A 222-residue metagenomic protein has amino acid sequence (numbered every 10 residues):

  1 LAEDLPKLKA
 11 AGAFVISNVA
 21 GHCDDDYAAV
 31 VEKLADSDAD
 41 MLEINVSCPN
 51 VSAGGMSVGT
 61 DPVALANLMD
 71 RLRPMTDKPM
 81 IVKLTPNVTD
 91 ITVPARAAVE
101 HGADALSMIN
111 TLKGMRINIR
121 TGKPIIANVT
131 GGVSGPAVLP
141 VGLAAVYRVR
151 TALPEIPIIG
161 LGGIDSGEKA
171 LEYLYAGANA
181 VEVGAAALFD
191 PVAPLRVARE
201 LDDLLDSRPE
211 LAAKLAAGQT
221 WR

Functional and structural regions predicted by a protein language model:
L1-A13: Glycine-rich, positively charged N-terminal anion/phosphate-binding segment
A10, H22-I159, E168-V183: Alpha/beta enzyme core
I117-G131, L174, A186-A212: C-terminal helical cap(s) of enzyme catalytic domains, especially alpha/beta-barrels
I158, A212-A213: Acidic/polar loop patches that form or flank catalytic/metal-binding clefts of enzymes that bind anionic ligands
I164: Short donor-sugar binding/catalytic loops of nucleotide-sugar-dependent glycosyltransferases, especially enzymes
K214-R222: A short, charged, Gly/Pro-tolerant segment at domain boundaries
